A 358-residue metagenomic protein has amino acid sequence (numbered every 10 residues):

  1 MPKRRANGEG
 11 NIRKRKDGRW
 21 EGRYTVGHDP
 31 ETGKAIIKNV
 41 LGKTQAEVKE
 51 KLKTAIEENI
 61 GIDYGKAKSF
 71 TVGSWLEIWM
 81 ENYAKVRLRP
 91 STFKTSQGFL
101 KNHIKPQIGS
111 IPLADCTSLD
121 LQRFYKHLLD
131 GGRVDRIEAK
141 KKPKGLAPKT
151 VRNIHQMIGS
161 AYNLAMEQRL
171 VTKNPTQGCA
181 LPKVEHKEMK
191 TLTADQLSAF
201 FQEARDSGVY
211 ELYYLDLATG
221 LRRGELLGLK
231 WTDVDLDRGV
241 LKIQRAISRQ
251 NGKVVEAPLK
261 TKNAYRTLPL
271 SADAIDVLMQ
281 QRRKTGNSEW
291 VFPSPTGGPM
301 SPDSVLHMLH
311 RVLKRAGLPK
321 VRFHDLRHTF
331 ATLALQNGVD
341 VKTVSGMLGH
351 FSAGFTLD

Functional and structural regions predicted by a protein language model:
M1-D17: Short N-terminal "domain-start" leader segments that mark the transition from disordered tails or signal peptides into
R4-R5, R133-E138, K144, S198-Y210 (+5 more regions): Short, basic (Lys/Arg/His-rich) helix/loop patches that form interaction surfaces in the mid-to-C-terminal regions
R15-E21, T25-Q122, Q280-V291, G297: N-terminal DNA-binding module of tyrosine recombinases/phage integrases
K43, G228-V234, S345-F351: A short, basic/aromatic helix-end/turn motif that makes direct DNA contacts
K68, V72, L76, R89-T92 (+10 more regions): Hydrophobic (often cysteine-bearing) scaffold residues that line and stabilize catalytic clefts of nucleotide/cofactor
A114-L129, Q177-P182: Short, conserved phosphate-binding/catalytic loop or strand-edge motifs used in phosphoryl-/nucleotidyl-transfer
V134-E138, K142-M157, A165-W231, L236-D237 (+5 more regions): Basic, Lys/Arg- and aromatic-enriched nucleic-acid-binding interface segment
K183, T191, I247, L348-D358: Catalytic-site neighborhood detector that most strongly recognizes the C-terminal catalytic loop/helix of tyrosine
